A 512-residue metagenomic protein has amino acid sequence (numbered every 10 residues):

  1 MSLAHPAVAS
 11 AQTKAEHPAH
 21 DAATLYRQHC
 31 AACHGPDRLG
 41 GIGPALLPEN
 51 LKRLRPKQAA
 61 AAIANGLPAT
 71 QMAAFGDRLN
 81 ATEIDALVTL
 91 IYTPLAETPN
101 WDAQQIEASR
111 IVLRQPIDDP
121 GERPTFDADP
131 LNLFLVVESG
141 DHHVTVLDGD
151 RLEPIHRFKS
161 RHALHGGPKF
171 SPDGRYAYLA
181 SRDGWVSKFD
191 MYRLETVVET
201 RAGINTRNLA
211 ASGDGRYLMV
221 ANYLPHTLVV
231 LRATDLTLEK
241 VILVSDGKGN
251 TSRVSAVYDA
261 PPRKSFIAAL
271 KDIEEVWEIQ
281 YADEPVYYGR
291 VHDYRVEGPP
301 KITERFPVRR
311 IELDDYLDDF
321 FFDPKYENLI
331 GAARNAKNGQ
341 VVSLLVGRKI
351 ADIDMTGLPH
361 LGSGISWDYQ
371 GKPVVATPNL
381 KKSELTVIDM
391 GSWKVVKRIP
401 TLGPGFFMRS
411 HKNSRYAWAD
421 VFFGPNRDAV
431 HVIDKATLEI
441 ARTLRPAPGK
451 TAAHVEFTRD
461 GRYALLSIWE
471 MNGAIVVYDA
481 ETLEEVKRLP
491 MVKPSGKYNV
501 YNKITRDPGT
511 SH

Functional and structural regions predicted by a protein language model:
S2, Q12-H20, P36, A60-N65 (+2 more regions): Predominantly soluble domains enriched in secretory-pathway, periplasmic, or organellar proteins
A4-P6: N-terminal signal peptide c-region/cleavage motif recognized by signal peptidases
Y26: Short metal-coordination and nucleic-acid-contact micro-motifs, chiefly zinc-binding Cys/His arrays
H29: The −1 position to Zn-ligating cysteines in a subset of zinc-ribbon hairpins
A32, D37-I42, L46-A96: Extracytoplasmic electron-transfer domains, predominantly the class I c-type cytochrome c fold
